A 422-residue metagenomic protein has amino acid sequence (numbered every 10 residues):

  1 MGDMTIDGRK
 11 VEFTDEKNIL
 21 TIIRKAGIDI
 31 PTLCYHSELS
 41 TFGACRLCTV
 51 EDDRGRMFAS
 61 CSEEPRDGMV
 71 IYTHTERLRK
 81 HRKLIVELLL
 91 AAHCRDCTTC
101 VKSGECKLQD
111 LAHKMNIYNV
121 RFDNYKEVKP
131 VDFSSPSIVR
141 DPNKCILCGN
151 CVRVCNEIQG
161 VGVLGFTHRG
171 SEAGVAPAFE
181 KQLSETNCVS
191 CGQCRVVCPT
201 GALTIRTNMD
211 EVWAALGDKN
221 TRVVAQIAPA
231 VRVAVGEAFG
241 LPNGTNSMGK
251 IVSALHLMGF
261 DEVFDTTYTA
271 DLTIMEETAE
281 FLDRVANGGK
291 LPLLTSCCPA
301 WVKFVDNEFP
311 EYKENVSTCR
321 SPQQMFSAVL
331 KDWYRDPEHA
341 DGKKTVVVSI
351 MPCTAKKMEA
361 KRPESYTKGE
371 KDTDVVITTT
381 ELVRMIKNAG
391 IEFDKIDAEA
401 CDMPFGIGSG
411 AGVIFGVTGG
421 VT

Functional and structural regions predicted by a protein language model:
M1-M4: Short structural boundary motif marking the start of a folded domain
I6-R9, D52-R54: Short strand-turn-strand beta-turns centered on an Asx-Gly dipeptide
R9-D15: A short N-terminal beta-strand-loop micro-motif at the entrance of redox/enzyme domains
K10, D132, V139-I146, Q182-E185 (+7 more regions): Generic amphipathic alpha-helical segments used as scaffolds and interaction surfaces in large, multi-domain proteins
T14, P136, I146, V189 (+2 more regions): Residue-level recognition of alpha-helix initiation/capping sites
D15-G68, Y72-L78, R206-T422: Iron-sulfur-associated redox domains of electron-transfer enzymes in respiratory and anaerobic energy metabolism
R46-S190, V196, L203-R222: Fe-S ferredoxin-like electron-transfer domains and their immediately adjacent linker/connector regions across
Q159, C198, Y334-E338: Structural motif corresponding to the C-terminal cap of alpha-helices
